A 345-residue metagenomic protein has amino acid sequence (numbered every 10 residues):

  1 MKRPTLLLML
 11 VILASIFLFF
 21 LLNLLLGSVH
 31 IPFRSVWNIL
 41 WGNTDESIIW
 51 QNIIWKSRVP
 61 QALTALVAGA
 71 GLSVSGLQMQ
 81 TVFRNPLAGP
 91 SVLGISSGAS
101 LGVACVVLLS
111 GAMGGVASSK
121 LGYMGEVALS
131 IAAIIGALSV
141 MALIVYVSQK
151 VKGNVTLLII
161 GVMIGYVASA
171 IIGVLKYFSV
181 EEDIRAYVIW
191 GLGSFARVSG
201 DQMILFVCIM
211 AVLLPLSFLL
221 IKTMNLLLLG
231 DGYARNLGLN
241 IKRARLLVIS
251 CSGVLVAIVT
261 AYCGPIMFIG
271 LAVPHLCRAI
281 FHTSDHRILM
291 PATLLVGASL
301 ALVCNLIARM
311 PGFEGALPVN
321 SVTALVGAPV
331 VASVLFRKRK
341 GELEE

Functional and structural regions predicted by a protein language model:
M1-E345: Alpha-helical transmembrane segments in inner-membrane proteins
